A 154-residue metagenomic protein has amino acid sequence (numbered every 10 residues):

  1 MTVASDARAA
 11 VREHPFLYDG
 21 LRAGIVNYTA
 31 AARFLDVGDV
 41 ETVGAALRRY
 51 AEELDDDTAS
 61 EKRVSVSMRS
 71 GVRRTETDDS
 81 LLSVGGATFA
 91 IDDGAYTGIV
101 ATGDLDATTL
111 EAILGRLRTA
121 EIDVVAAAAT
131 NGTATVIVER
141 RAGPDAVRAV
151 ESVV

Functional and structural regions predicted by a protein language model:
T2-R73: N-terminal, charged amphipathic alpha-helical interaction modules
A46-V154: A conserved regulatory-domain signal marking ACT and ACT-like small-molecule sensing domains and adjacent regulatory
